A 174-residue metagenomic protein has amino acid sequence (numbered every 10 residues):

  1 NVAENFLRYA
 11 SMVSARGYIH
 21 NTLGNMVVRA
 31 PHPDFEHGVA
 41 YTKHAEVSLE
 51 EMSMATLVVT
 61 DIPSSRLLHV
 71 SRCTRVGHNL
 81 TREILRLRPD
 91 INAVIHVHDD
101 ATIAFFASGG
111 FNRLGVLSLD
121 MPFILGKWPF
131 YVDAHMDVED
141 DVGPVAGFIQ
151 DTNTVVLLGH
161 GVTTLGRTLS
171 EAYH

Functional and structural regions predicted by a protein language model:
N1-H174: Glycine-rich flexible loops
